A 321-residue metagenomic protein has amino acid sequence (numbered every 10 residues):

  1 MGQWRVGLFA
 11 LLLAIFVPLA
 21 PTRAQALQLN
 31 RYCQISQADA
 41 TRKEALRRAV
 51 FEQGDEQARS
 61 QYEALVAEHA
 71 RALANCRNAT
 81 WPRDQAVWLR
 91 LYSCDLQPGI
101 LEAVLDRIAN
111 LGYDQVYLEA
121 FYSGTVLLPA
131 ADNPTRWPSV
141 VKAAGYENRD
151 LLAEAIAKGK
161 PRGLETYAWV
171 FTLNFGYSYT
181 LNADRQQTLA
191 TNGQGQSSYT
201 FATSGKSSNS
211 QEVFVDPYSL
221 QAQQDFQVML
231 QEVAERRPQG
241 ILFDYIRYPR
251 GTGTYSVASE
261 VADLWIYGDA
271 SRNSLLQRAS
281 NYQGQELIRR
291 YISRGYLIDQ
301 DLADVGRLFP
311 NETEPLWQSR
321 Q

Functional and structural regions predicted by a protein language model:
G7-P18: Bacterial N-terminal signal peptides
A24-Y113: Mature N-terminal, pre-catalytic/accessory segment of carbohydrate-active enzymes
P82-Q85, L173-E235: Active-site-adjacent "subsite" loops/lids of carbohydrate-active enzymes
Q85-L89, V116-L118, T166-V170, I241-D244: Hydrophobic faces of well-ordered beta-strands that scaffold small-molecule active sites in alpha/beta enzyme cores
A86-D95, P134-N148, S208-Q227: The substrate-binding groove and active-site-proximal loops of carbohydrate-active enzymes, especially glycoside
D95-N110, P138-R162: Aromatic- and glycine-enriched glycan-recognition loops and surfaces that form the carbohydrate-binding subsites
L111-E147: Aromatic-lined carbohydrate-binding/catalytic grooves of carbohydrate-active enzymes
A130-P138, F175-G205, I246-R320: Aromatic- and acidic-residue-enriched segments that line the glycan-binding/catalytic groove of carbohydrate-active
